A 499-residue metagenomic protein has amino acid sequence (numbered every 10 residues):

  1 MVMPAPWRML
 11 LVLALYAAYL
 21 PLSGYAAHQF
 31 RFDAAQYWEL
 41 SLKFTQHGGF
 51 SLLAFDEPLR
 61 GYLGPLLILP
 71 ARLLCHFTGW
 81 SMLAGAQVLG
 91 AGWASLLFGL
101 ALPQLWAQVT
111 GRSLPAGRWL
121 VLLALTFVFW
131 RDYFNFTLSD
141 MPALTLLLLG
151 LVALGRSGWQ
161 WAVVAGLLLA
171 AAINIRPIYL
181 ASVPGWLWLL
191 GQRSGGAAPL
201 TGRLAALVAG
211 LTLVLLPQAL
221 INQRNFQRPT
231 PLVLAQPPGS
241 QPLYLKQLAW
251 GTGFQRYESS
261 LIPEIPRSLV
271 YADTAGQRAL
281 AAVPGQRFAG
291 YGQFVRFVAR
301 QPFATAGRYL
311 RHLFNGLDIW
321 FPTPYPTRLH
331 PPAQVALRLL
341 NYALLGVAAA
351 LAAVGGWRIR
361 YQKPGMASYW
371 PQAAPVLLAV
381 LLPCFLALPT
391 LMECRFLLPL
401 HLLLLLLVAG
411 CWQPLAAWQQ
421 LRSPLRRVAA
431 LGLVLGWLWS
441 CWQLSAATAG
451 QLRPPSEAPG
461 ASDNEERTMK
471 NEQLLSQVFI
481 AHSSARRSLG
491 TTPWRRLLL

Functional and structural regions predicted by a protein language model:
A26-L40, G49-A71, F77-S81, Q227-L232 (+1 more regions): Extracytoplasmic catalytic/substrate-binding loops of multi-pass membrane glycan-assembly enzymes
F32, L59-Y62, G85-G92, W119-L149 (+3 more regions): Multi-pass, polyprenyl lipid-linked donor-dependent membrane glycosyltransferases
P58, Y62-L66, H76-F98, Y133 (+1 more regions): Loop-to-helix entry region of an early transmembrane alpha helix in multi-pass inner-membrane enzymes
A84-G90, R296-P383: Membrane-interface anchor segments at the N-terminal boundary of transmembrane helices in multi-pass membrane enzymes
G85-G111, T145, L149, A350-V354: Transmembrane-helix motifs of polytopic, lipid-linked glycan transferases
V121, A162-R176, G210-V214, F385: Membrane-interface alpha helices of multi-pass inner-membrane proteins
L148-V164, A172, L190-G195: Membrane-interface transmembrane helices that cradle and orient dolichyl/undecaprenyl
P229-W320: Membrane-proximal stem/loop segments at transmembrane-domain junctions that anchor or position
